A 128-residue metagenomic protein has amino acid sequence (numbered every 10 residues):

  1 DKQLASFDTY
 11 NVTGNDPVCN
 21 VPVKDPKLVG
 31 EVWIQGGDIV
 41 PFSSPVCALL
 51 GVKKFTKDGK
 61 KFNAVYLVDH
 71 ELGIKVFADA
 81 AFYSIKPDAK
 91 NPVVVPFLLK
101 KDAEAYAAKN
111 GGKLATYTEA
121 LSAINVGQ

Functional and structural regions predicted by a protein language model:
K2-T13: Short, flexible, mixed-charge glycine/proline-rich loop motifs that serve as phosphate/nucleic-acid-contacting
D16-C19: Short cysteine-rich clusters marking metal-coordination/redox-active sites
P22-V23, L50: Cys/His-rich metal-chelating microdomains
D25-Q35, V76-K90: Short aromatic-glycine-(Arg/Gly/Cys) micro-motifs in beta-strand/loop hairpins
G37-A48: Beta-edge loop/turn motif
V46-T56, E104-K109: Short active-site loop/helix that positions an aromatic residue
P92-F97: A short, exposed loop/beta-hairpin motif centered on an aromatic-Gly-Thr core
L98-Q128: C-terminal partner/receptor-binding element of secreted or periplasmic proteins
